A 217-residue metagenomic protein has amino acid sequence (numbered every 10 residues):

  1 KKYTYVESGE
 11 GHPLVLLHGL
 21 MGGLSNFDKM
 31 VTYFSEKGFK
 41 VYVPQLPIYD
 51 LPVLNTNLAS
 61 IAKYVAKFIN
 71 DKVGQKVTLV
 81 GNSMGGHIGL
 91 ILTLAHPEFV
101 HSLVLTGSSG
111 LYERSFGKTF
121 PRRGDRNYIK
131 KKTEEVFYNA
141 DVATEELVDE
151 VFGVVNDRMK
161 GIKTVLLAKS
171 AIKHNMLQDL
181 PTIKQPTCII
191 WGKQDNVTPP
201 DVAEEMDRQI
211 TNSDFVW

Functional and structural regions predicted by a protein language model:
T4-L51: Conserved HGGG/HGGXW glycine-rich cap/lid loop of the alpha/beta-hydrolase fold
L16-G19, S83, G192: Glycine-rich His-Gly loop
G23, K193-T198: Acidic catalytic loop of the alpha/beta-hydrolase fold
E36, K40-V80: Active-site loop/oxyanion-hole signature of alpha/beta-hydrolase fold enzymes
V73-E113: Conserved hydrolase catalytic core segment
R123-Q185: Conserved alpha/beta-hydrolase catalytic His-Asp/Glu region
I183, I189-W191, D195: Short beta-strand/loop motif that positions the catalytic acidic residue of the alpha/beta-hydrolase fold
P199-W217: Catalytic histidine neighborhood in serine/cysteine hydrolases with alpha/beta-hydrolase-type architecture
